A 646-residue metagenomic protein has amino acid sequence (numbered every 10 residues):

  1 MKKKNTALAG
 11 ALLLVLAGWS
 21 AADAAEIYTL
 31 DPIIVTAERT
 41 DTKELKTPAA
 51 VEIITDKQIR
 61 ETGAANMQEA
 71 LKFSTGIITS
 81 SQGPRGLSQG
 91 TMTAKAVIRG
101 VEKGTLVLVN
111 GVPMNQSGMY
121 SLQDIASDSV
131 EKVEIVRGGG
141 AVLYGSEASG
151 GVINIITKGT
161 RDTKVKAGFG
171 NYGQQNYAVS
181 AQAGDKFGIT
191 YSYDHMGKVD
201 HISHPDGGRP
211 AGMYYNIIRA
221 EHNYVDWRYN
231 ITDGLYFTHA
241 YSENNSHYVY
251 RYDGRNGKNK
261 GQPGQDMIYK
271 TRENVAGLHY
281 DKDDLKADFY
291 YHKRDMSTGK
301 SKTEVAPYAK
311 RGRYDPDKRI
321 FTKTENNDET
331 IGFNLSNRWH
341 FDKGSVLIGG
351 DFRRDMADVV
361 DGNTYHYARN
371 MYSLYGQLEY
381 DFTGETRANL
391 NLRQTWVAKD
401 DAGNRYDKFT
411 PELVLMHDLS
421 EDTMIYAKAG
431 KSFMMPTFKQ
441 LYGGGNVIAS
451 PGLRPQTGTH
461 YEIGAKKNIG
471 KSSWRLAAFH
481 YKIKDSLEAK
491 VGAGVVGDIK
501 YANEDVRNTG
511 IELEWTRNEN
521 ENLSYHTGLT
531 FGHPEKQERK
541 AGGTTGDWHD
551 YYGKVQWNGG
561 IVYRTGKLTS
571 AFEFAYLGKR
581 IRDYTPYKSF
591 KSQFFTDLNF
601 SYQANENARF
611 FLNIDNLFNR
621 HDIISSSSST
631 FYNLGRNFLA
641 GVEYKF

Functional and structural regions predicted by a protein language model:
M1-A64, Q68-S74, Q182-A183, Y229-D233 (+5 more regions): N-terminal Sec signal peptide and the immediately downstream disordered periplasmic leader that contains the TonB box
Q68-V112: Extracytoplasmic beta-strand/coil segments of soluble accessory domains associated with Gram-negative outer-membrane
K95, V112-R137, I155: Short acidic/polar hinge/loop motifs at secondary-structure boundaries that mediate gating or recognition
N154, D162, S180-Y269: Periplasmic-side early beta-strands and strand-to-turn transitions of outer-membrane beta-barrels
G159, Q262-D283, N326, N404 (+6 more regions): Outer-membrane beta-barrel signature, preferentially recognizing the C-terminal barrel domain of Gram-negative
I189, N230-N244, I268-P411, M416-D418 (+4 more regions): Face-selective signature of the C-terminal outer-membrane beta-barrel domain
D381-A388, H480-K482, Y501-Y584, Q603-R609 (+2 more regions): Gram-negative outer-membrane beta-barrel transporters
V414, G464, Y563, N633-F646: Outer-membrane beta-barrel "beta-signal"
